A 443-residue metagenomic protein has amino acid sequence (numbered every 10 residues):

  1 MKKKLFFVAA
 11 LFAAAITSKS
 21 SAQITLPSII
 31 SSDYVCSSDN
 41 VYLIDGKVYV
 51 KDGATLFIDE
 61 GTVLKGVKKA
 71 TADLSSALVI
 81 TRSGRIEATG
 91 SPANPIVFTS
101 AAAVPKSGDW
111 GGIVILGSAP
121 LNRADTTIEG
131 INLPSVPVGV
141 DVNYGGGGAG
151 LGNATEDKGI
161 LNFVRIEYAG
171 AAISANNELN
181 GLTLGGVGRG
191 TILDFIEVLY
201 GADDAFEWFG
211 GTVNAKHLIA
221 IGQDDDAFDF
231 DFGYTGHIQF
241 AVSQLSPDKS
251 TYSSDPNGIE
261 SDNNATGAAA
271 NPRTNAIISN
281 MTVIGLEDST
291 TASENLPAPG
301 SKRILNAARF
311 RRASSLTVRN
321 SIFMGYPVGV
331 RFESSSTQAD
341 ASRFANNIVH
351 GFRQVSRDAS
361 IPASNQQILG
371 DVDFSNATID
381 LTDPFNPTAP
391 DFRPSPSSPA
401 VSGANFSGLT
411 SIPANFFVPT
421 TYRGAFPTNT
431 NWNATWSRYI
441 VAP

Functional and structural regions predicted by a protein language model:
M1-T25: Bacterial Sec-dependent N-terminal signal peptides
Q23-P443: Beta-strand/loop edge motif enriched in small/polar residues
